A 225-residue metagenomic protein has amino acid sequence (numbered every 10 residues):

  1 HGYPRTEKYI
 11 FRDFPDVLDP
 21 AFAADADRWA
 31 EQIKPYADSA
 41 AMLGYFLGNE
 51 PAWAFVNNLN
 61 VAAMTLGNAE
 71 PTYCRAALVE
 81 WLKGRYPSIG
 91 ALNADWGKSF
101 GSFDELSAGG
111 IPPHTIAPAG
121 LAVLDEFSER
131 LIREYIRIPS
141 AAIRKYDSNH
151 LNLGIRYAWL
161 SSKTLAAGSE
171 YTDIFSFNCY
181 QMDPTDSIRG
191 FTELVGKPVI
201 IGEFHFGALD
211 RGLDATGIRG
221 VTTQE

Functional and structural regions predicted by a protein language model:
R5-Y157, K163-Y180, S187-L213: Active-site region of glycoside hydrolase catalytic domains
G220-E225: C-terminal structured "cap/appendage" subdomains that terminate the fold
